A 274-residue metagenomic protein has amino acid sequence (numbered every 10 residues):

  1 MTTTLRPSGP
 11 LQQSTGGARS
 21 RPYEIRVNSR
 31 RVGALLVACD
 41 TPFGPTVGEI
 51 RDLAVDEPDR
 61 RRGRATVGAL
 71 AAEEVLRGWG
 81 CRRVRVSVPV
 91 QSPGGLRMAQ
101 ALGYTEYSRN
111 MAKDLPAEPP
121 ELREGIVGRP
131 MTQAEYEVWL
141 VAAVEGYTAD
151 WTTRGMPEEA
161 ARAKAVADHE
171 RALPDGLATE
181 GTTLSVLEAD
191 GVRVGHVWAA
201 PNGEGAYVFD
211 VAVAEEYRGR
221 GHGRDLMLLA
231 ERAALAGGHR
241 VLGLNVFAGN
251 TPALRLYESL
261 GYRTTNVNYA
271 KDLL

Functional and structural regions predicted by a protein language model:
M1-Q12, T148-A172, E180-T182: Conserved GNAT-fold acetyl-CoA-binding loop/helix
M1-S14, A112-A134: Conserved N-terminal entry element of GNAT/NAT acetyltransferase domains
T15-R26, R30-G33, E49, R171-S185 (+2 more regions): A short helix-loop-beta-strand connector motif used in the catalytic cores of GNAT acetyltransferases and, in some
V37-A38, V55, L187, A199 (+1 more regions): GNAT/GCN5-related N-acetyltransferase fold signature
I50-R62, V88-V90, V211-R218: A short, internal acetyl-CoA/4′-phosphopantetheine-binding micro-motif in the GNAT/acyltransferase core
D59, G63-A71, Y217, G221-L229: Conserved acetyl-CoA pyrophosphate-binding loop and the N-cap/start of the following alpha-helix in GNAT-like
T66, V90-S108, G219, R224 (+1 more regions): Conserved active-site alpha-helix within GNAT-family acetyltransferase domains
L76-P89, A234-N245: Conserved GNAT acetyl-CoA-binding A-motif
